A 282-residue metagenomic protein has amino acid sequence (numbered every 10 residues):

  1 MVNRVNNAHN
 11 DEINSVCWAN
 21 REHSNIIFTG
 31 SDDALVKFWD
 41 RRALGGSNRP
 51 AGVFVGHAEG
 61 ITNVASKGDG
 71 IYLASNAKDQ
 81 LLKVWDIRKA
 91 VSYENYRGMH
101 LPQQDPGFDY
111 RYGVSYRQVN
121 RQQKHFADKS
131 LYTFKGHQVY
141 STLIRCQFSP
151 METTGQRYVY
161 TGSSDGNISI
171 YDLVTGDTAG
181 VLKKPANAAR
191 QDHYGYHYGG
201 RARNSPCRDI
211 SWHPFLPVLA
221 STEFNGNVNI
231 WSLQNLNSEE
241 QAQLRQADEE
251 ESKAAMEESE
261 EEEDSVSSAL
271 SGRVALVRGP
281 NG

Functional and structural regions predicted by a protein language model:
M1-I26, D32-V55, L81-K129, I170-G195 (+1 more regions): Per-blade loop-tip surfaces of WD-repeat and WD-like beta-propellers in eukaryotic adaptors/scaffolds
N6-I13, F54-I61, H100, F134-L143 (+4 more regions): WD40/WD-repeat beta-propeller blade N-cap
C17-S24, A58, V64-I71, Q147-Q156 (+2 more regions): Loop/turn segments within WD40 beta-propeller blades
T29-D33, N76-D79, I87, G162-D165 (+1 more regions): Conserved strand-to-loop turn within each blade of WD40 beta-propeller repeats
Y112-V114, K124-T175: Loop/turn-rich, solvent-exposed surfaces of beta-rich toroidal or solenoidal domains
P150, D172, G200-R201, V218 (+1 more regions): Long C-terminal extensions of eukaryotic subunits of large macromolecular complexes
S211-Q246: Blade-level signature of beta-propeller repeat domains, shared across WD40, Kelch, NHL, RCC1 and BNR/Asp-box propellers
E250-G282: Extreme C-terminal disordered tails of eukaryotic proteins encode short linear targeting/docking signals used
